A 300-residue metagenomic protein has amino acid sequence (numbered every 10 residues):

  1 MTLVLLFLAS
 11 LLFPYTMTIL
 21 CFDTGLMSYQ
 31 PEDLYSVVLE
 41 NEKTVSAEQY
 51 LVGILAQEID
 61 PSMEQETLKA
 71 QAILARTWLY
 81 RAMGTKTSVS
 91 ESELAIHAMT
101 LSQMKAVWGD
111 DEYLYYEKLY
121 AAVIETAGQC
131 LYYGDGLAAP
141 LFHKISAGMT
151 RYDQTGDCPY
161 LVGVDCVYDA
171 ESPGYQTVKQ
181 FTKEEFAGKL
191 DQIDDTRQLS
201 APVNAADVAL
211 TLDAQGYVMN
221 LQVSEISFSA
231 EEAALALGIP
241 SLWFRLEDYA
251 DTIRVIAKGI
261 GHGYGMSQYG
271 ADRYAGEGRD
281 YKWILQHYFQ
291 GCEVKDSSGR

Functional and structural regions predicted by a protein language model:
M1-R300: Conserved, single-site charged/polar hotspot
